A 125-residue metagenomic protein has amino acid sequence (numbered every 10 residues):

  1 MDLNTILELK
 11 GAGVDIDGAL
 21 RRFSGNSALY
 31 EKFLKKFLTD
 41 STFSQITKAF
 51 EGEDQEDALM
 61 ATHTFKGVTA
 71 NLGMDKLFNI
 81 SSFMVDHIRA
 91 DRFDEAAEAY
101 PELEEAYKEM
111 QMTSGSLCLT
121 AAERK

Functional and structural regions predicted by a protein language model:
M1-K125: Two-component system phosphorelay core
